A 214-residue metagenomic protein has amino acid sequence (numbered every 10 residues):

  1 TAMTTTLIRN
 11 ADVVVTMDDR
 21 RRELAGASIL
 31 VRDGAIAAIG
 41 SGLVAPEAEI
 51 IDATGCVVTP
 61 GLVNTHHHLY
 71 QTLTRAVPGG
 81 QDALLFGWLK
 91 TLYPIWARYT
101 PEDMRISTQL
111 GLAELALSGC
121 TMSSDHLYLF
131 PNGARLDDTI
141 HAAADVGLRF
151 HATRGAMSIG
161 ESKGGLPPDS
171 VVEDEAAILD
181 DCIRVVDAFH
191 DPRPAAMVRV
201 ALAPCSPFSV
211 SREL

Functional and structural regions predicted by a protein language model:
T1-A45, C56-V57: N-terminal metal-binding scaffold of metallo-dependent hydrolase/deaminase domains
T6-R9, V44-G87, Q109, A113-L117: Replace "His-x-His-based motif
A11, I29, G34, G55 (+4 more regions): Divalent metal-coordination and catalytic microenvironments
G34-V44, I50-T54, A113-H126, P131-D145 (+1 more regions): Gly/lys/ser-thr-rich phosphate-binding loops in alpha/beta enzymes that coordinate phosphoanhydride or phosphate groups
L73-M104, I159-A176, A196: Active-site gating loops and adjacent loop-to-helix segments of metal-dependent hydrolytic enzymes
T74, Y128, G155-A156: Short, ordered loop/turn segments at secondary-structure junctions
G79-L136, P204-L214: Divalent metal-binding segments
A134-L214: Metal-coordinating catalytic core of metallo-dependent amide/deamination hydrolases
